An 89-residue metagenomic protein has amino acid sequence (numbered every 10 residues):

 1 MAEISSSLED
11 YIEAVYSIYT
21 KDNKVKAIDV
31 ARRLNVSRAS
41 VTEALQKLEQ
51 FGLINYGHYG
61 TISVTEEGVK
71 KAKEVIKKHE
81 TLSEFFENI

Functional and structural regions predicted by a protein language model:
A2-V36: N-terminal helix-turn-helix DNA-binding core of bacterial DNA-binding proteins
I18, F51, I89: Change "in soluble alpha/beta enzymes" to "in soluble alpha/beta proteins
A27-H58, E66: Canonical helix-turn-helix DNA-binding module
G60-K78: Basic, amphipathic "hinge/linker" alpha-helix immediately C-terminal to the N-terminal HTH DNA-binding motif
E80-I89: Amphipathic alpha-helical dimerization/coiled-coil segments that flank or bridge DNA-binding/regulatory modules
